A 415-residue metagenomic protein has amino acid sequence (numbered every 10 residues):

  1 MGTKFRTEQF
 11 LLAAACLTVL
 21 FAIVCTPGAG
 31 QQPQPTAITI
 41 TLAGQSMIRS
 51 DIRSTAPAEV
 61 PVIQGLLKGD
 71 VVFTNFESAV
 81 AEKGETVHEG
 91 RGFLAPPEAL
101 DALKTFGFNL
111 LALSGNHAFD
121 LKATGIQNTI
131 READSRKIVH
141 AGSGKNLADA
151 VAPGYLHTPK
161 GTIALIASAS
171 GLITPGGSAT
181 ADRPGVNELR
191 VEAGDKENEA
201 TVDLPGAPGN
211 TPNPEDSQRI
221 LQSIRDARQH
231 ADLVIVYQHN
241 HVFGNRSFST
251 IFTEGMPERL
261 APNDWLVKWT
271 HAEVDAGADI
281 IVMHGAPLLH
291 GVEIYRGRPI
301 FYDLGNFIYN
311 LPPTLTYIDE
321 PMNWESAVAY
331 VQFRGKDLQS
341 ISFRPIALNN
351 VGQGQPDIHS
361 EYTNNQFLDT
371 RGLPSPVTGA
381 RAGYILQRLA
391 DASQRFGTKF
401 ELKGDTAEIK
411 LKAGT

Functional and structural regions predicted by a protein language model:
G2-A15: Bacterial N-terminal signal peptides that target proteins for export
A13-V24: Bacterial N-terminal signal peptides
G30-T415: Acidic, metal/ion-coordinating pockets
